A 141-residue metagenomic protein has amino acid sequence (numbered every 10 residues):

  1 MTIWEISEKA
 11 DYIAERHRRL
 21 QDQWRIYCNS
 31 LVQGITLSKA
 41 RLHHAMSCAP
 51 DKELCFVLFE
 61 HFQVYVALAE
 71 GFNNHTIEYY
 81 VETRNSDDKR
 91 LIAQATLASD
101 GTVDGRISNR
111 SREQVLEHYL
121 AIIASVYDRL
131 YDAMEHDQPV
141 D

Functional and structural regions predicted by a protein language model:
M1-S47: Charge-rich, low-complexity N-terminal segments
T2-K9, T36-S38, A49, N85 (+3 more regions): Serine/threonine-rich low-complexity intrinsically disordered regions
E5, H17-L20, C55, F72-N73 (+3 more regions): Short linear sequence motifs
A10, S30-Q33, F62-G71, N85-S86 (+3 more regions): A generic structural signal for solvent-exposed, polar alpha-helical segments
Q21-Q23, Q33, Q63, Q94 (+2 more regions): Residue-identity detector for glutamine
R25, Q63, I77-E78, E117 (+1 more regions): Intrinsically disordered, low-complexity segments enriched in small/polar residues
K39-R90: Amphipathic, interaction-prone secondary-structure segments
D87-D141: Ampiphathic alpha-helical segments that act as solvent-exposed interaction surfaces
